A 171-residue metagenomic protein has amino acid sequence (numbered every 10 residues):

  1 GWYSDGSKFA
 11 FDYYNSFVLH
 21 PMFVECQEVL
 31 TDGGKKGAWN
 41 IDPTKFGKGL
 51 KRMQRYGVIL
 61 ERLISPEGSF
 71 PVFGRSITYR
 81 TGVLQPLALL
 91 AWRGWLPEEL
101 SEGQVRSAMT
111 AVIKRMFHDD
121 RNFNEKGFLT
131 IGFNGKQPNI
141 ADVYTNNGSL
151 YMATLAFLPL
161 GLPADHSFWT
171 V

Functional and structural regions predicted by a protein language model:
G1-L50, R62-Q85: Aromatic-lined, polymer-binding surfaces characteristic of secreted/periplasmic polysaccharide-degrading enzymes
G1-S4, K48-S69, S107-N124: Long, well-ordered core segments of solenoidal/helical folds
F17, P21, K51, R55 (+3 more regions): Generic recognition of stable, solvent-exposed alpha-helical segments in well-folded globular domains
E25-G33, I59-P66, L90-P97, R115 (+1 more regions): Short hydrophobic alpha-helical module
Y79, L89-V171: Extended polysaccharide-engagement surfaces of secreted carbohydrate-active enzymes
